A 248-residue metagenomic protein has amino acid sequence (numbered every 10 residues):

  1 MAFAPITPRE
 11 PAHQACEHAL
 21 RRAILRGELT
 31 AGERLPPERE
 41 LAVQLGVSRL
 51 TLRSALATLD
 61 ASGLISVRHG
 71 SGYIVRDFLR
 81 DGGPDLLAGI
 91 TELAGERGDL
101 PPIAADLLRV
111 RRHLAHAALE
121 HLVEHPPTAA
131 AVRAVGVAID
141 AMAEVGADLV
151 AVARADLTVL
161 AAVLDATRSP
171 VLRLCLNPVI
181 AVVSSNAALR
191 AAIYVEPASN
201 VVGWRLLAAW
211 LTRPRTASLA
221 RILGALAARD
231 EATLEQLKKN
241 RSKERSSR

Functional and structural regions predicted by a protein language model:
M1-H113, A117: Short linear motifs at protein or domain termini
A12, D106-V110, P127-A131, A151 (+1 more regions): A generic short alpha-helical patch detector that favors 3-5-residue windows in or near N-terminal regions
E92, P102-A105, H116, D140 (+2 more regions): Positions in alpha-helical segments
G98-D99, V110-P127, R154-V195: Hydrophobic, amphipathic alpha-helical faces that serve as interaction scaffolds
V132-G136, A153-R154: Short, charged, amphipathic alpha-helical segments
G136-I139, E144, L160, L174-R248: C-terminal all-alpha effector/ligand-binding and dimerization domain of prokaryotic HTH-type transcriptional repressors
A147-D148: A mid-sequence, solvent-exposed acidic-amphipathic segment
